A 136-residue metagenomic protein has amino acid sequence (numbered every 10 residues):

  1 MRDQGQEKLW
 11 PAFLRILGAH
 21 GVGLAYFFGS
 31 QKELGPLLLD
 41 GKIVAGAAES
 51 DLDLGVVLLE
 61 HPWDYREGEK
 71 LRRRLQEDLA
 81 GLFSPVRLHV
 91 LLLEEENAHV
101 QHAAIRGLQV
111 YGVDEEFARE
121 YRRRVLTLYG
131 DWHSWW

Functional and structural regions predicted by a protein language model:
M1-A48, L59-W136: Catalytic core of pol beta-like nucleotidyltransferases
L52-V57: Short, aliphatic-rich beta-strand segments
